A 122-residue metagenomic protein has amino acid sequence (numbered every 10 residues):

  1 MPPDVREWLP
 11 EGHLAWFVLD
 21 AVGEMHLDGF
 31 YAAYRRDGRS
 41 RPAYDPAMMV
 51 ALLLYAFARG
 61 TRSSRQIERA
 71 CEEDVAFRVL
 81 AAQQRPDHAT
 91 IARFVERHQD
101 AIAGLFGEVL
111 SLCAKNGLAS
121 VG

Functional and structural regions predicted by a protein language model:
M1-E24: Charged, often Cys/His-bearing segments associated with DNA-binding zinc-finger transcription factors
P10, L14, S40-M48, S63 (+2 more regions): Secondary-structure capping and boundary motifs in well-ordered enzyme cores
L27-R41: Short, Lys/Arg-enriched N-terminal segment that forms or immediately precedes the first helix of a structured domain
A33, E68-C71, T90-R93: A detector of single, family-specific signature residues that are central to catalytic or substrate-handling motifs
V50-T61: Alpha-helical support elements that line or immediately flank enzyme active sites and cofactor-binding pockets
Q66-V79: DNA-recognition alpha helix
F77-G122: Active-site- or DNA-interface-adjacent structural scaffold in DNA-acting proteins
